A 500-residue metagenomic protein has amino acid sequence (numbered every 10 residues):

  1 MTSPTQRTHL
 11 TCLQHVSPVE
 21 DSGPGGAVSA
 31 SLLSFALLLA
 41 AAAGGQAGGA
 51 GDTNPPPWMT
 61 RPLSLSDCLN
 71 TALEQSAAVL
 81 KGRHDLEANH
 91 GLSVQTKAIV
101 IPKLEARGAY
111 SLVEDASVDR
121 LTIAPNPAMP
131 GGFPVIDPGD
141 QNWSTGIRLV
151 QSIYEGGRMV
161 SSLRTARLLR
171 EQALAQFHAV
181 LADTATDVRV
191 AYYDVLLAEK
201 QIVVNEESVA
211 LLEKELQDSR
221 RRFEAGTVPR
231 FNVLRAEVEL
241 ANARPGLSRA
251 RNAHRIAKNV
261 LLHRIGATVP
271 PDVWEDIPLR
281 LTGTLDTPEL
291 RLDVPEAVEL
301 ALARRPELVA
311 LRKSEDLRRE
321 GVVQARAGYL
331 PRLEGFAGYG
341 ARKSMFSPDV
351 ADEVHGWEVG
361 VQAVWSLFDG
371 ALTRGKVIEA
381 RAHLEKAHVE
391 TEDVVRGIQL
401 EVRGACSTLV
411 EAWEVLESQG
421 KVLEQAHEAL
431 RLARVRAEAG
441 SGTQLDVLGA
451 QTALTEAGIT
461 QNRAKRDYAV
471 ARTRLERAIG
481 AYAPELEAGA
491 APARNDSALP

Functional and structural regions predicted by a protein language model:
R7, H15: Cationic, low-complexity basic patches in intrinsically disordered or flexible, solvent-exposed regions
S29-A42: Bacterial N-terminal signal peptides
A42-N54, D467-P500: Gram-negative outer-membrane assembly/targeting C-terminal domains
G51-R61, R107-Q151, R280-R291, V323 (+3 more regions): Small/polar, glycine/serine/threonine/aspartate-rich low-complexity segments that form flexible
A72-L73, P125-F133, N232-V233, E237 (+2 more regions): Amphipathic alpha-helical coiled-coil scaffold segments and their short linker/junction regions
L80-H84, K97-I101, D137-S144, I153-L181 (+9 more regions): Sec/SRP-type N-terminal targeting helices
A179-L300, A405-T408, A412-L416, V422 (+4 more regions): Periplasmic alpha-helical coiled-coil/stalk elements that build and connect Gram-negative outer-membrane
